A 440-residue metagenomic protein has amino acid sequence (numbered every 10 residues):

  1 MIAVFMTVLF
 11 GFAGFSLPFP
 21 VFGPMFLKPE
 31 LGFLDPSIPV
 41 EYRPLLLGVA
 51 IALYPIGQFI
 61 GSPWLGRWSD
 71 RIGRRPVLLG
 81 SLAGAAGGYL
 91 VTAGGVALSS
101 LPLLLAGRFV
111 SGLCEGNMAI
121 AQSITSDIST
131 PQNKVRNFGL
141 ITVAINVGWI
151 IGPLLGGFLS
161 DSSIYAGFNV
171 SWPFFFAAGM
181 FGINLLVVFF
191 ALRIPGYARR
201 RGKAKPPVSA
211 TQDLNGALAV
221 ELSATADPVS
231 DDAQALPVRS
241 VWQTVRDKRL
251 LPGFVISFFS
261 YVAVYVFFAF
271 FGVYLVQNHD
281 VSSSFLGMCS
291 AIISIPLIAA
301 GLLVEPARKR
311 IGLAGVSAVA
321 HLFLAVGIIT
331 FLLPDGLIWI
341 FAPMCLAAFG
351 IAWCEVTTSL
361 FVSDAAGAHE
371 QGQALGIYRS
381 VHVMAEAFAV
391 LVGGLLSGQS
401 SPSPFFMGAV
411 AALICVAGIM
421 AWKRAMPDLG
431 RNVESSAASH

Functional and structural regions predicted by a protein language model:
L9, G88, L101-G116, W339-W353: Hydrophobic core of transmembrane alpha-helices in multi-pass small-molecule transporters, especially MFS/SLC-type
V21-P44, A269-S284: Short amphipathic helix-loop junctions that connect adjacent transmembrane helices in Major Facilitator Superfamily/SLC
I60-G73, A300-L313, S397: Helix-to-loop junctions at the C-terminal end of transmembrane segments in multipass secondary transporters
A83-L98, F323-D335: C-terminal ends and interior cores of transmembrane alpha-helices in multi-pass membrane transporters/permeases
G107-A144: Cytoplasmic helix-loop-helix junction between adjacent transmembrane helices in 12-TM secondary transporters
S171-F189, F405-A421: Symmetry-related core transmembrane helices of the 12-TM Major Facilitator Superfamily/SLC fold
I194-F254, H440: Juxtamembrane intracellular "pre-TM" segments in multi-pass secondary transporters
A314-T358: C-terminal transmembrane helical hairpin of 12-TM major facilitator-type secondary transporters
